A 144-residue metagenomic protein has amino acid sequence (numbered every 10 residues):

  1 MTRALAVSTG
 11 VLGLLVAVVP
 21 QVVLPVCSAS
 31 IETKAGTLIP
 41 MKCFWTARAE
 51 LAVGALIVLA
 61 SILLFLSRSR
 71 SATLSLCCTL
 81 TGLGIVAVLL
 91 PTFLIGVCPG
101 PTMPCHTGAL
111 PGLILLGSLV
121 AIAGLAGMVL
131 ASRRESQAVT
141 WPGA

Functional and structural regions predicted by a protein language model:
M1-T2, A47-R70: Cytoplasmic juxtamembrane interface segments
M1-V19, L130-R133, G143-A144: Cytosolic juxtamembrane helix and N-cap/initiation of the first transmembrane helix
L14-V26, G82-C98: C-terminal TM-helix exit segments that contain a strictly Trp-centered aromatic cap at the helix terminus
V26-A47, L90-I114: Interfacial non-cytosolic loop connecting adjacent transmembrane helices
A29, E135-A144: Short, Lys/Arg-enriched, Gly/Pro-containing loop segments at transmembrane-helix junctions of multi-pass membrane
A52-S61, L113-V129: Hydrophobic cores of alpha-helical transmembrane segments in multi-pass inner/ER membrane proteins, independent
I57, C77-V86, L110, V120-A121: Hydrophobic alpha-helical segments of small multi-pass membrane proteins
L63-L83: Loop-to-transmembrane helix junctions at the membrane interface
